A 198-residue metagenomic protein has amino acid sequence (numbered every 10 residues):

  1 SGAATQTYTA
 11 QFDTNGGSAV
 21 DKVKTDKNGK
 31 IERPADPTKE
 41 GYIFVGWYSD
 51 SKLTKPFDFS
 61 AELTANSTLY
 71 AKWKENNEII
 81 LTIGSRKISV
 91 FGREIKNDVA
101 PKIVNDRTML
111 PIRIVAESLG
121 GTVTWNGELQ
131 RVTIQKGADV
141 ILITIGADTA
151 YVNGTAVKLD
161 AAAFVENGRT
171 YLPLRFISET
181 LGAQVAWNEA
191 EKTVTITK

Functional and structural regions predicted by a protein language model:
S1-E75: Secondary-structure capping and domain/repeat boundary segments
Q6-A10, K74-K198: Primary recognition of N-terminal secretory signal peptides and signal-anchoring hydrophobic helices
